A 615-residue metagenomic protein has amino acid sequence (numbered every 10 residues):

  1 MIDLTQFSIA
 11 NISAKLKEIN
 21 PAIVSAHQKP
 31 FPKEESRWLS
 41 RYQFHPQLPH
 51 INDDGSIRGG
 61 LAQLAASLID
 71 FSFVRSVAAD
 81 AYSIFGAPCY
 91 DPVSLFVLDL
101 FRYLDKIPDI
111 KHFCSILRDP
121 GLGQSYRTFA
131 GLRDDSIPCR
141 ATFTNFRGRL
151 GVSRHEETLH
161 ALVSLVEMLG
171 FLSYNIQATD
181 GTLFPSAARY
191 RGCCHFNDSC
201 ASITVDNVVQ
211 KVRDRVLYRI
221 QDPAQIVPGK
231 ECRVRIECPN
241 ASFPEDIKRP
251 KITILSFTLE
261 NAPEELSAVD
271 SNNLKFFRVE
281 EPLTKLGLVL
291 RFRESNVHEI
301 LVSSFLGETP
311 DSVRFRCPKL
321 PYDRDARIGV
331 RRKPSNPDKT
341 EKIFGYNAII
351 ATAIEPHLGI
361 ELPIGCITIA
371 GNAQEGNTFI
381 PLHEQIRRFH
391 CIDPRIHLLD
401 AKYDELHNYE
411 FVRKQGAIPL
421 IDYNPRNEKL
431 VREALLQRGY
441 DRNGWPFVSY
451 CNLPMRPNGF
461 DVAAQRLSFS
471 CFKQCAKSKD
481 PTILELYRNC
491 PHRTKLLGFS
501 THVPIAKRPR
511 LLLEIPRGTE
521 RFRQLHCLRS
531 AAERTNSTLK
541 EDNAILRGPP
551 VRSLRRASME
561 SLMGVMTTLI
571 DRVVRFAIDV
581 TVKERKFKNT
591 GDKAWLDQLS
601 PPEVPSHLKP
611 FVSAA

Functional and structural regions predicted by a protein language model:
I2-D105, S125-T128, D134, N145-Y174 (+6 more regions): Dynamic "connector" segments at or just before major functional cores
I84-V93, K339-E341, C527, P550-M559: Structural motif
P92-Y103, A348, P381-E384, S537: Contiguous, well-ordered alpha-helical segments that form the cores/surfaces of helical PPI scaffolds
I110-A130: DNA-recognition alpha helix
L117-R118, E433-L467, I505-V551: Short amphipathic alpha-helical "interface-anchor" segments enriched in bulky aromatics
P138, T144-K414, D422-N424: Polybasic low-complexity intrinsically disordered regions
R426-V431: Short gly/pro/ser/thr-enriched loop/turn and capping motifs at secondary-structure boundaries
F522-V604, V612-A614: Basic, amphipathic alpha-helical segments enriched in Lys/Arg and hydrophobic/aromatic residues
